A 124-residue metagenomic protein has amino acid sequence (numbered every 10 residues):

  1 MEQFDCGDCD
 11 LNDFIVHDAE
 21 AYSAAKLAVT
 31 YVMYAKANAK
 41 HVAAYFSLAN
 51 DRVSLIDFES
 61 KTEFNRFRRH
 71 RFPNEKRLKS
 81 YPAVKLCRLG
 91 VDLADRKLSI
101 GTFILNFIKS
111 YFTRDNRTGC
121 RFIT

Functional and structural regions predicted by a protein language model:
M1-A21, A25, H41: Short amphipathic alpha-helix that is part of the acyltransferase structural core
K26-S47, S60-T62: Conserved beta-hairpin
V29-Y31, P82, C120-I123: Residue-level recognition of the N-termini of beta-strands and the immediately preceding loop/turn
Y45-R88: Conserved acyl-donor/pantetheine-binding loop and adjacent beta-alpha core of acyl/acetyltransferases and related
C87-K97: A short, internal acetyl-CoA/4′-phosphopantetheine-binding micro-motif in the GNAT/acyltransferase core
K97-Y111: Conserved acetyl-CoA-binding loop-helix of GNAT-fold acetyltransferases
L105, F112-T124: Conserved GNAT acetyl-CoA-binding A-motif
